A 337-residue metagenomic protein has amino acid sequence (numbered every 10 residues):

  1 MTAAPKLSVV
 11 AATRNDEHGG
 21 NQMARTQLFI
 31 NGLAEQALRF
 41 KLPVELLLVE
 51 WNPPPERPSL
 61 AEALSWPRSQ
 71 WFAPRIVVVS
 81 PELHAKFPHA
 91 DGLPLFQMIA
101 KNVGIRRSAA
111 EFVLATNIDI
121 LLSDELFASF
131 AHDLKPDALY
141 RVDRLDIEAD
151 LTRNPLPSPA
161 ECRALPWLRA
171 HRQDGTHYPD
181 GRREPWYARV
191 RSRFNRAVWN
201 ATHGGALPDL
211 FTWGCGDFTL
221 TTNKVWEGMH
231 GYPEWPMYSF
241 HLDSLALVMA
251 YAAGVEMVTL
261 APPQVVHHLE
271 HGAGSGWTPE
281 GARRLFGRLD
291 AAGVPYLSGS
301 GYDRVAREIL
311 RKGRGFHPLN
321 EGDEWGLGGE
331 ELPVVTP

Functional and structural regions predicted by a protein language model:
M1-L38: N-proximal low-complexity "stem/linker" segments adjacent to membrane-targeting elements
D16-T26, P54-L60, K86-P94, T152-P157 (+1 more regions): Short, flexible/disordered intra-domain loops and linkers
K41-P55, R75-E82: Short beta-strand/loop segment that forms part of the nucleotide-sugar
R57-R107: Active-site-proximal specificity loops/subdomain of glycosyltransferases
D91-L93, I105-R106, S123-W235: Conserved catalytic core of nucleotide-sugar-dependent glycosyltransferases
V113: Short aromatic/hydrophobic "clamp" motif used to bind/position activated sugar donors
N117-L121: The conserved acidic donor/metal-binding loop of glycosyltransferases
A201, L207-C215, W235-P337: C-terminal catalytic/acceptor-binding lobe
